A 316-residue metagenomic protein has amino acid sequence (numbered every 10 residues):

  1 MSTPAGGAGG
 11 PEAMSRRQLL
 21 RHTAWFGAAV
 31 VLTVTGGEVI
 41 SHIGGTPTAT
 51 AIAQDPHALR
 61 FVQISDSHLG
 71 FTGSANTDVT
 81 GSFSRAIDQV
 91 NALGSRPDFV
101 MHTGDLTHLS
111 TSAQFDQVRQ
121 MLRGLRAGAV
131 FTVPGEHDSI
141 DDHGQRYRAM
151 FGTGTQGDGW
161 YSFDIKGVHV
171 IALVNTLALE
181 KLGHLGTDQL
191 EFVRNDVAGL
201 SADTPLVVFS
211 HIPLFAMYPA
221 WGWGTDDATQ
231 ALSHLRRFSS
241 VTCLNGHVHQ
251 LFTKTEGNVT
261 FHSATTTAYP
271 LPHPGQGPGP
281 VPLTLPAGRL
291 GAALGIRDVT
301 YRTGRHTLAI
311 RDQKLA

Functional and structural regions predicted by a protein language model:
M1-Q18: N-terminal secretory signal peptides
H22, A29, E38, H42-D116 (+1 more regions): N-terminal active-site segment of His-dependent metallophosphoesterases
I52, T111-P205, D227-T242, K254-T265 (+3 more regions): Extended active-site neighborhood of metal-dependent phosphoesterases/phosphodiesterases
I64-S65, V100-G104, F131-E136, F209-S210 (+2 more regions): Active-site neighborhood of phospho(di)ester-bond hydrolases with catalytic His/Asp-centered motifs
L69, T107-H108, D138, L214 (+1 more regions): Short active-site segment of divalent metal-dependent hydrolases/proteases that encodes the spacing between
F71-G73, L106-T107, T176-L185, F215-A220: Surface-exposed cleft-lining segments at the edges of enzyme active sites
N175, F209-L214, G246-V248, D312-Q313: Short, well-ordered beta-to-alpha junction loops that form the rim of enzyme active sites and present histidine/acidic
S201-M217: Short acidic, glycine-rich surface-loop motifs adjacent to enzyme active sites
